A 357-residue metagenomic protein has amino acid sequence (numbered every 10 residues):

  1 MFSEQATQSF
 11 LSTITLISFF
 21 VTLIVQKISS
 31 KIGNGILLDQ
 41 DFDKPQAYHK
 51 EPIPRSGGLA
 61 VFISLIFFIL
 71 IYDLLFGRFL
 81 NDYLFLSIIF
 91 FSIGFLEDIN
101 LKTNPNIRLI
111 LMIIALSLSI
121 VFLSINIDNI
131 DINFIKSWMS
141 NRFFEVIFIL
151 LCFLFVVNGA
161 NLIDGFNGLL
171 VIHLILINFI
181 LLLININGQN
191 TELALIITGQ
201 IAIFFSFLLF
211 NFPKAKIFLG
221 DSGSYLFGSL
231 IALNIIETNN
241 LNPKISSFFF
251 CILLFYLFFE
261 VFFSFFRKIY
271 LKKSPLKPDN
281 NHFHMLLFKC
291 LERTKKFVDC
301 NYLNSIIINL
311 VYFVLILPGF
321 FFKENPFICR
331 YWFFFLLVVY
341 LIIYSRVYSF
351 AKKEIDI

Functional and structural regions predicted by a protein language model:
F2-F259: "…together with the soluble PPM/PP2C metallo-phosphatase catalytic core" -> "…together with the soluble PPM/PP2C
K27-P54, F263-C300: Cytosolic, membrane-interface loops and tails of multi-pass inner-membrane proteins
S64-Y72, L303-E324: Alpha-helical transmembrane segments and their membrane-interface junctions in multi-pass membrane proteins
I88-R108, E324-I357: Alpha-helical transmembrane segments and their immediate juxtamembrane interface regions
N104-I107, N141, G220, D299-I307 (+2 more regions): Membrane-interface starts of transmembrane alpha-helices
N178-L182, F313-L317, L341: Hydrophobic transmembrane alpha-helices of multi-pass small-molecule transporters
P243-F248, F265, K277-P278, P326-Y331: Extended hydrophobic-aromatic, low-complexity segments
F259-R267, L271, I343-K352: Membrane-helix cytosolic exit motif
